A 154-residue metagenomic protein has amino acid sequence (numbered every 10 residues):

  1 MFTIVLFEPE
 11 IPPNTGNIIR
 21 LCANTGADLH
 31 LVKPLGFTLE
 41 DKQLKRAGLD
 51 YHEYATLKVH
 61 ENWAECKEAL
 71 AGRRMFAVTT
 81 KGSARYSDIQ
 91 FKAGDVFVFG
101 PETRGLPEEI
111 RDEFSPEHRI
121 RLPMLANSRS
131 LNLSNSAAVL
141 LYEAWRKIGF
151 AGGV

Functional and structural regions predicted by a protein language model:
M1-V154: Post-transcriptional modification and biogenesis factors for structured RNAs of the translation apparatus
